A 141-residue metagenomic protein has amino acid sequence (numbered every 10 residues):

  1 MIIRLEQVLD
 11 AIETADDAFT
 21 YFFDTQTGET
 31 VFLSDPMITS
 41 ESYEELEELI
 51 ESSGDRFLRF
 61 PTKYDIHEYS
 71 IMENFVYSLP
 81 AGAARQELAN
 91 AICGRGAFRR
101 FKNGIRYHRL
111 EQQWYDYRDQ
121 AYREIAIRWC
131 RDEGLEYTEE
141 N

Functional and structural regions predicted by a protein language model:
M1-I50: Extended, charge-biased low-complexity segments that typically form long amphipathic alpha-helices/coiled-coils
I2-I3, I12, I38, I50 (+5 more regions): Weak global preference for isoleucine
D16-T20, S40, G54, R95-F98 (+3 more regions): Generic intrinsically disordered, low-complexity segments enriched for polar/acidic and small residues
F19-F23, F32, F57-F60, F75 (+2 more regions): Phenylalanine-focused residue identity feature
D24, E87-L88, Y137-N141: Short alpha-helical "patches" and their helix-cap loops
F32-A89: Aromatic-anchored, charged helix-turn/loop surface patch used as a conserved interaction hotspot
D65-Y122: Amphipathic protein-protein interaction modules
W114-N141: Acidic, proline/glycine-rich low-complexity IDRs
